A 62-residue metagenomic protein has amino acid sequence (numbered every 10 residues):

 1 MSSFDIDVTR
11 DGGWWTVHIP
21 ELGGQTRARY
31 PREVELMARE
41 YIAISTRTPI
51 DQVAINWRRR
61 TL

Functional and structural regions predicted by a protein language model:
M1-D7, L36-L62: Short, charged, surface-exposed hinge/linker loops at domain edges that act as mobile lids or interdomain connectors
S2-E21: Short aromatic-glycine-(Arg/Gly/Cys) micro-motifs in beta-strand/loop hairpins
I19-R32: A short, exposed loop/beta-hairpin motif centered on an aromatic-Gly-Thr core
